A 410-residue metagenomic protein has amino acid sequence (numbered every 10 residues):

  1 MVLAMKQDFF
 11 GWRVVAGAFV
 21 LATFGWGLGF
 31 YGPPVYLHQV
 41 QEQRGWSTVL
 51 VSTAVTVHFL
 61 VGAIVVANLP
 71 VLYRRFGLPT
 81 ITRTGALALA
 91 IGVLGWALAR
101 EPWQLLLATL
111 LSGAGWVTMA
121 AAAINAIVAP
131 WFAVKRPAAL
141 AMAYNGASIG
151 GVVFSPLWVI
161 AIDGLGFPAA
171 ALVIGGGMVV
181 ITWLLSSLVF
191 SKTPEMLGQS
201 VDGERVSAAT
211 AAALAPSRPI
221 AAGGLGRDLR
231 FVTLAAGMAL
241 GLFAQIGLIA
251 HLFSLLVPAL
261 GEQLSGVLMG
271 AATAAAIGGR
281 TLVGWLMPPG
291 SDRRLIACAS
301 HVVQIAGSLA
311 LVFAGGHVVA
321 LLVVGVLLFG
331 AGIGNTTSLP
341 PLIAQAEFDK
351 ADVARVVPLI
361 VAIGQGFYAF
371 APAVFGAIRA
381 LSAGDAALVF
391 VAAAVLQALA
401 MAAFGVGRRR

Functional and structural regions predicted by a protein language model:
F30-L37, G223-G284, A371: Extracytoplasmic gate region of multi-pass secondary transporters
V40-Q41, L72-Y73, V153-L165, L256-V257 (+2 more regions): Interfacial helix-cap and linker-helix signal at transmembrane-aqueous boundaries of multi-pass secondary transporters
I64-P102: Conserved MFS/SLC helix-loop-helix module at the cytosolic interface between two early adjacent transmembrane helices
V65-L78, G279-D292, R379: Helix-to-loop junctions at the C-terminal end of transmembrane segments in multipass secondary transporters
L110-N145, D349: Cytoplasmic helix-loop-helix junction between adjacent transmembrane helices in 12-TM secondary transporters
A147-P194: Helix-loop-helix hairpin linking two adjacent transmembrane segments in secondary transporters
G151, I333, E347-S382: A late C-terminal transmembrane helix in Major Facilitator Superfamily
A272-A275, L282, D292-I343: C-terminal transmembrane helical hairpin of 12-TM major facilitator-type secondary transporters
